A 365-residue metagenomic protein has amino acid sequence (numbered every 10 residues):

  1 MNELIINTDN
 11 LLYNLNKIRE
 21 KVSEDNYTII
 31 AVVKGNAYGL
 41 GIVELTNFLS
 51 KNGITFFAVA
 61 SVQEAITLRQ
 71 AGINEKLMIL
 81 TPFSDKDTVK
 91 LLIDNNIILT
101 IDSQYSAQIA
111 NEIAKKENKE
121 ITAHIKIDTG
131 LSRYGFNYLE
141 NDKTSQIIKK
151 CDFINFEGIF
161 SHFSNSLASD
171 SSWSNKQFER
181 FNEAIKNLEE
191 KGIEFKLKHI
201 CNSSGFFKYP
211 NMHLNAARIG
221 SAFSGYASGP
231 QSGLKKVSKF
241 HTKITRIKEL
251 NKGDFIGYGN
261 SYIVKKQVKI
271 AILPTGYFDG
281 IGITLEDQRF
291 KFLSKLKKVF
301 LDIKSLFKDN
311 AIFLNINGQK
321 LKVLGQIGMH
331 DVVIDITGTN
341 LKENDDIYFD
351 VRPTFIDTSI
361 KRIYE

Functional and structural regions predicted by a protein language model:
N2-I6, N10-Y13, Y27-H199: Active-site-proximal beta-alpha core segment in soluble small-molecule metabolic enzymes
E3-I6, L12, K176-E365: Active-site anion/phosphate-binding pocket segments in diverse small-molecule metabolic enzymes
K21: Conserved PLP-enzyme active-site core in the AAT-like
